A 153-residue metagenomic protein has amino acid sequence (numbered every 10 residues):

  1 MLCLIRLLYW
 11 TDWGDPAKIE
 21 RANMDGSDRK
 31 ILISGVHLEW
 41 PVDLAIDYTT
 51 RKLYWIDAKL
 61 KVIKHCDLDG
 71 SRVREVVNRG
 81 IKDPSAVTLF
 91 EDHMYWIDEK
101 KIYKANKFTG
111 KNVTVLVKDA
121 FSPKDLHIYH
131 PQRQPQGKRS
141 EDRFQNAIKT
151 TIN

Functional and structural regions predicted by a protein language model:
M1, L44-I46, A86-V87, L126-H127: Hydrophobic core register within WD40 beta-propeller blades
L4, D15, W40, K59 (+2 more regions): Beta-rich catalytic cores
L4-R6, T49-R51, E91-D92, P131: Short coil/turn segments that connect the beta-strands within blades of beta-propeller domains
Y9-T11, Y54-W55, W96-D98, K104: Residue position within the beta-strands of beta-propeller blades
W13-G14, T49, A58, E99 (+1 more regions): Short loop/turn segments immediately following the C-termini of beta-strands
N23-S27, D67-S71, N106-G110: Short loop/turn segments that connect beta-strands within beta-propeller blades
L32-H37, V76-G80, L116-A120: Surface loop/turn motifs at the tips and blade-to-blade linkers of beta-strand repeat domains
F90-H93, I97-I148: Blade-level signature of beta-propeller repeat domains, shared across WD40, Kelch, NHL, RCC1 and BNR/Asp-box propellers
